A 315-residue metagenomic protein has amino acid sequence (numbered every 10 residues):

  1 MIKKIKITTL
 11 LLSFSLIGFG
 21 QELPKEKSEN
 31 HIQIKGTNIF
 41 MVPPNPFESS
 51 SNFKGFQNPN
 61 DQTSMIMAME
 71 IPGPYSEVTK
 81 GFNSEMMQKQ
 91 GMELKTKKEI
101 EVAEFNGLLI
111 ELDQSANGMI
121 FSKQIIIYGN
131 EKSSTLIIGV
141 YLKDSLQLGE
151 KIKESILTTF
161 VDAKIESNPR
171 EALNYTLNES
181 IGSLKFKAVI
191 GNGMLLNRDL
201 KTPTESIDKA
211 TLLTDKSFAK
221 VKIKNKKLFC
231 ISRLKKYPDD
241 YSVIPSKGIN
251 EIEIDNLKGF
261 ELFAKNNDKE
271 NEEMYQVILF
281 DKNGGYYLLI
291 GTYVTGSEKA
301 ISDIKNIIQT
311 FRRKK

Functional and structural regions predicted by a protein language model:
M1-E26, F311: Bacterial Sec-dependent N-terminal signal peptides
Q21, G55-M65, N83, F105-L157 (+1 more regions): Long, acidic/polar, low-complexity amphipathic helices and coiled-coil-like
H31-Q33, P44-E48, G55, S84-E131 (+1 more regions): Signature of long, low-cysteine stretches enriched in small and polar/charged residues
I32, L200-K315: A broadly structural signal marking compact, well-ordered functional cores that mediate small-ligand/cofactor/substrate
I32-G81, M119, T176-L234, N266-E270: Secretory pathway targeting signatures of secreted, lumenal, and periplasmic proteins
K35-G36, P43-S49, I137-F186, L288-K315: Surface-exposed amphipathic alpha-helical segments
I39-M41, M65, G107, G259 (+1 more regions): Short, isolated positions in well-ordered beta-strands
N60-D61, M69-P74, D113-A116, G129-K132 (+6 more regions): Short, flexible beta-strand-to-coil junctions
